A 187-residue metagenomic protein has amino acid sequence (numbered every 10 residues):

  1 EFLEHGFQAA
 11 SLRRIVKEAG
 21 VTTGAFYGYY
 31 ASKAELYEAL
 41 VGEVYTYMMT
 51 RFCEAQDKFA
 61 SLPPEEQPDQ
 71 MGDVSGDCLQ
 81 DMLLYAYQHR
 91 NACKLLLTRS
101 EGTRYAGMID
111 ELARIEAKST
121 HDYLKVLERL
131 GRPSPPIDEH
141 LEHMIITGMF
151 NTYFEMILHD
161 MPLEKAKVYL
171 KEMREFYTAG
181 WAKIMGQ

Functional and structural regions predicted by a protein language model:
E1-E35, A39: Helix-turn-helix
E1-E4, Y47-K58, A92, G148 (+1 more regions): Solvent-exposed, amphipathic alpha-helical segments
E38-Y47: Alpha-helical DNA-contacting segments of helix-turn-helix folds
A39, C53-Y85: Hydrophobic alpha-helical connector segments
C78-Q88, T103-R129, H140-T147: Amphipathic alpha-helical packing segments from all-alpha helical-bundle domains
K94-L96: Short, hydrophobic secondary-structure boundary micro-motifs
L124-Y177, M185: Hydrophobic/aromatic-rich alpha-helical bundle segments in the mid-to-C-terminal region
